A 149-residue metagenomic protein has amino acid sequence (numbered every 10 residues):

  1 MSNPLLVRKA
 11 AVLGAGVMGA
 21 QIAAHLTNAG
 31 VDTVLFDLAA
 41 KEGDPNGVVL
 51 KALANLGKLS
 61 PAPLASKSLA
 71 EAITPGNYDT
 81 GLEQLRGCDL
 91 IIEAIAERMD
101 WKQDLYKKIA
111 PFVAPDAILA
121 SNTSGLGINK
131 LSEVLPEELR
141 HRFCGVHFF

Functional and structural regions predicted by a protein language model:
M1-N55: NAD(P)+-binding Rossmann beta1-loop-alpha1 motif at the extreme N-terminus of oxidoreductases
S2-L5, Q84, E137-E138: Solvent-exposed alpha-helices and their adjacent loops that cap or buttress functional pockets in soluble metabolic
V7, G30-V31, G87, A114-D116 (+1 more regions): Short coil/turn connectors at secondary-structure junctions
L13-A15, E93, S124, C144: Short glycine-rich loop/turn motifs that provide flexible caps or phosphate-binding loops at active sites
A24, N28, K107, P111 (+1 more regions): Short, well-ordered alpha-helices that flank and scaffold nucleotide-derived cofactor binding pockets
H25-V31, G81, G145-H147: Short hydrophobic/aromatic-rich motifs at helix boundaries and adjacent loops
L35-V48, N55-L119, L126-K130: Rossmann-like NAD(P)-binding element
K107, I118-F149: Rossmann-fold dinucleotide-binding core
